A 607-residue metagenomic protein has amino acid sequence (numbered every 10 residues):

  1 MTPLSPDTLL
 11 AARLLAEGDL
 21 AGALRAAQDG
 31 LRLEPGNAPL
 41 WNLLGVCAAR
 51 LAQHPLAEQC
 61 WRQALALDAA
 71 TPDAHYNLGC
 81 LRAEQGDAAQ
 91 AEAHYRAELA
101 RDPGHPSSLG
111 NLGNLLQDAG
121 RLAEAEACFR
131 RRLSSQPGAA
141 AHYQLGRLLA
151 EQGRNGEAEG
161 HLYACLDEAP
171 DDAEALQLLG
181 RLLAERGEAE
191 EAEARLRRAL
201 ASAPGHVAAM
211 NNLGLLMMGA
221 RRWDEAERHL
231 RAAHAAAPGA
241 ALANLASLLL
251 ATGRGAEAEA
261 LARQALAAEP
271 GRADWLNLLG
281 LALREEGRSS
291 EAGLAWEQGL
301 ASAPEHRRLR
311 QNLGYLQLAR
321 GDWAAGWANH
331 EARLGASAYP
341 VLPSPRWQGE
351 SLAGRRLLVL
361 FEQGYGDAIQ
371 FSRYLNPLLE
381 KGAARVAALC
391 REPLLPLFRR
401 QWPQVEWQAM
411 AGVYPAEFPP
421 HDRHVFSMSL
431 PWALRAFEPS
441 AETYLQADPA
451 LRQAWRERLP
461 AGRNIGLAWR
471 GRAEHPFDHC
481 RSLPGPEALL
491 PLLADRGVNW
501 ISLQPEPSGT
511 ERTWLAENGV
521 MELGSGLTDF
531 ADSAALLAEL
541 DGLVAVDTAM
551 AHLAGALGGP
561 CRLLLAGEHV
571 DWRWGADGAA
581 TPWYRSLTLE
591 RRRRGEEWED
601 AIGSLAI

Functional and structural regions predicted by a protein language model:
M1-G542, D547-I607: Alpha-helical solenoid repeat scaffolds of the TPR/TPR-like class and their adjacent stem/linker regions that mediate
